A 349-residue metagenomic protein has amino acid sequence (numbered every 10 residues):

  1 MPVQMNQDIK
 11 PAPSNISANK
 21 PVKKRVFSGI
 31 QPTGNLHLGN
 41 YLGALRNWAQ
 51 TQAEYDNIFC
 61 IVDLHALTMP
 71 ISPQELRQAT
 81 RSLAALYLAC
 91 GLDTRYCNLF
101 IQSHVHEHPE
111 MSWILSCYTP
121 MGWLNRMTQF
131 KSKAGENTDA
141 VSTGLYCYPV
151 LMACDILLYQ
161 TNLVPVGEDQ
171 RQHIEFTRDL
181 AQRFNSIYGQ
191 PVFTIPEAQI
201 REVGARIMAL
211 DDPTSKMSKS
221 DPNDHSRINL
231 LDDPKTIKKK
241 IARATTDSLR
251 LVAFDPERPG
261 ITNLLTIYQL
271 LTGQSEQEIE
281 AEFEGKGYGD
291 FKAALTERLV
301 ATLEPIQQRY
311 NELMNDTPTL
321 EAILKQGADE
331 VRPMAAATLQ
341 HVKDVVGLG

Functional and structural regions predicted by a protein language model:
P2-F27, P32-C154, N311: N-terminal Rossmann-like or analogous alpha/beta NTP/dinucleotide-binding catalytic cores that position adenine
S28-I30, I101, Q160, D211 (+1 more regions): Pocket-edge structural micro-motifs
I30-P32, D63-H65, N162-L163, D221 (+1 more regions): Short, histidine-centered active-site or binding-site loop motifs used for metal coordination, general acid-base
P32, L67, I71, V164 (+3 more regions): Short coil/turn segments at secondary-structure junctions
L36-A44, A49, I58, V62 (+7 more regions): Structured ligand/cofactor/substrate-binding pocket environments in proteins
M121-N125, L158-P165, L270-I279: Short helix-capping/linker segments at secondary-structure and domain boundaries
Q172, R178-G349: Conserved nucleotide- and phosphate/pyrophosphate-binding catalytic cores in adenylate/nucleotidyl-handling enzymes
